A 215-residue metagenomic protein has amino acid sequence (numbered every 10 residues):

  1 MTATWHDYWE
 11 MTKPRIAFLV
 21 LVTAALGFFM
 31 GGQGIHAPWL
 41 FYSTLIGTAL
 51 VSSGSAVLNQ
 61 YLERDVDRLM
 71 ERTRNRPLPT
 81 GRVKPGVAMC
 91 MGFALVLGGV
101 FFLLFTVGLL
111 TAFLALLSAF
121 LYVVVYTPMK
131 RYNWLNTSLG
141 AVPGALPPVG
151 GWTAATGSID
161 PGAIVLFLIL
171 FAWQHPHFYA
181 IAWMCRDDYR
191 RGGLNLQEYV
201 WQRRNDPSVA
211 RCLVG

Functional and structural regions predicted by a protein language model:
M1-T2, L62-V83, Y179-D206: Cytosolic, membrane-interface loops and tails of multi-pass inner-membrane proteins
T2-I16, P77-A88, V124-P143, Y199-L213: Interhelical loop and helix-boundary elements at the membrane-water interface of polytopic inner-membrane proteins
K13-M30, V142: The first (N-terminal) embedded transmembrane alpha-helix
L19, W39-G47, V87-M91, L110-L114 (+4 more regions): Alpha-helical transmembrane segments of integral membrane proteins
V22-R64, R72, V100, F113-V124 (+1 more regions): Membrane-embedded alpha-helical segments that form the functional core of polytopic membrane enzymes, especially those
H36, A141-I181, R186-D187, Q202 (+1 more regions): Functional transmembrane core segments of multi-pass inner-membrane proteins
R64, R72-F113, R203-G215: Multi-pass membrane catalytic core of lipid/isoprenoid biosynthesis enzymes
P85, M89-A154: Intramembrane alpha-helical segments
